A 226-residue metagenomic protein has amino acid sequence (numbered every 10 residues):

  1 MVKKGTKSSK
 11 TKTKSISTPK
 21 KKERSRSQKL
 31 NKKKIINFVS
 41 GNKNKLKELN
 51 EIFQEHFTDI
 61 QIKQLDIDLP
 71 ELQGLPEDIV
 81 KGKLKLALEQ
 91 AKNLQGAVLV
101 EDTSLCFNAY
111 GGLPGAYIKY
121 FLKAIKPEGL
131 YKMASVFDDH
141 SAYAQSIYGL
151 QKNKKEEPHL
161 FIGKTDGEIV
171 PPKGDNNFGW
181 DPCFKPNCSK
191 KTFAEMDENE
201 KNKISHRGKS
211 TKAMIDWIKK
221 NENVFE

Functional and structural regions predicted by a protein language model:
M1-R24: Polybasic, lysine-enriched low-complexity intrinsically disordered terminal tails
R26-N37, K43-E226: Anionic-ligand binding patches
